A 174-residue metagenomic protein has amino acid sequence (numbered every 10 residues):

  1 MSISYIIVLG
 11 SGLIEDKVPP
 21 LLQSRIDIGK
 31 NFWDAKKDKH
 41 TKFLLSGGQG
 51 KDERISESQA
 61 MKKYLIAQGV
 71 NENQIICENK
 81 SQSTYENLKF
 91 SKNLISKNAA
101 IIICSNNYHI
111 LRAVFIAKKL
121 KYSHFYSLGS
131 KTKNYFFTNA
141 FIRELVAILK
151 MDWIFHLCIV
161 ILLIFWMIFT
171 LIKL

Functional and structural regions predicted by a protein language model:
M1-A140: A structural signal for short, hydrophobic/glycine-enriched beta-strand patches
T138, I142-L145, L149: Hydrophobic alpha-helical segments of integral membrane proteins, encompassing both true transmembrane helices
A147-L174: C-terminal single-pass membrane-anchor helix
